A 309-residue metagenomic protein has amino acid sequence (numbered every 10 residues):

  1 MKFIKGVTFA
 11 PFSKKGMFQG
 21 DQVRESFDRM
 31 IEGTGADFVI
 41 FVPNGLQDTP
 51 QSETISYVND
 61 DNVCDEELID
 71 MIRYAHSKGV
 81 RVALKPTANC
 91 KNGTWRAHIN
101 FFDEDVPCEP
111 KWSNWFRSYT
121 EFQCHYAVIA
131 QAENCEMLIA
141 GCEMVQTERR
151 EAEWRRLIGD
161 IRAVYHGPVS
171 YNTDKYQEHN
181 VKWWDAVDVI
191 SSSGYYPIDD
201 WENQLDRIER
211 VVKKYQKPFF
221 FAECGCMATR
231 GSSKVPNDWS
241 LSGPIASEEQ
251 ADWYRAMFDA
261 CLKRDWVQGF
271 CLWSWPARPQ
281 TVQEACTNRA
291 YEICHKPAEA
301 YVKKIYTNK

Functional and structural regions predicted by a protein language model:
M1-E67, G93-E104, V145, V189-Y195 (+1 more regions): N-terminal substrate-binding region of glycoside hydrolase catalytic domains
K5, A36-S52, E67-T147, P276-R278: Substrate-binding cleft and catalytic face of glycoside hydrolase catalytic domains, especially the flexible beta-alpha
F12-V23, Q47, N59-V63, F116-T120 (+5 more regions): Acidic-and-aromatic substrate-binding clefts and catalytic sites of carbohydrate-active enzymes
G16-E32, F116-I129, D174-W183, A251-A260: Short, acidic/polar
F18, A260, R264-K309: Aromatic-rich peripheral "rim/lid" segments of glycoside hydrolase catalytic domains that contact and position glycan
V39, L138, I190, E223 (+3 more regions): Conserved, mostly hydrophobic/aromatic
V63-D65, D70-M71, S77-R81, K85 (+5 more regions): Glycoside hydrolase catalytic-domain groove-lining segments
R81-A88, N92-G93, M137-R149, R155-H179 (+2 more regions): Aromatic-lined carbohydrate-recognition surfaces of secreted/lumenal glycan-active proteins
